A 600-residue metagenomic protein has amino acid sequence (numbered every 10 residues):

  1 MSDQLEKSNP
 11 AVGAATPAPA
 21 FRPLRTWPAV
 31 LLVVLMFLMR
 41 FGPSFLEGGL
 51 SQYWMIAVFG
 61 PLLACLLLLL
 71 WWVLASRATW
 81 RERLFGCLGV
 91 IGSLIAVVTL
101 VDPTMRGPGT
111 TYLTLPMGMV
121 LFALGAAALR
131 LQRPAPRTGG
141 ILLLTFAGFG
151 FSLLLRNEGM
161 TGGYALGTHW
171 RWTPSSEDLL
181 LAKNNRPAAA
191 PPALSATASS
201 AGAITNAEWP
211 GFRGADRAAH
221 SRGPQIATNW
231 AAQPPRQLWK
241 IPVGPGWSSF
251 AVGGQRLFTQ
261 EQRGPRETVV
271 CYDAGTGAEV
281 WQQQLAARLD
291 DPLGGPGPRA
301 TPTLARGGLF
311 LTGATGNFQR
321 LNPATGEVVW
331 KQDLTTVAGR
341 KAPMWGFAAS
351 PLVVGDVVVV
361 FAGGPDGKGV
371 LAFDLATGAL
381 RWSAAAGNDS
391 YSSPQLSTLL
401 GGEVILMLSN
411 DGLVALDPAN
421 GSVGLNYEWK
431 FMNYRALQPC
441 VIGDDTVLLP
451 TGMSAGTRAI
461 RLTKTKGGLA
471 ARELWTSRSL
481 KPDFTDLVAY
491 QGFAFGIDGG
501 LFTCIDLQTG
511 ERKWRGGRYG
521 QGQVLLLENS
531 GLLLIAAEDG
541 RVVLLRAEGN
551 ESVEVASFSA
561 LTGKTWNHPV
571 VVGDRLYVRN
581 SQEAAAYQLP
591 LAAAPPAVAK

Functional and structural regions predicted by a protein language model:
T16-L31: N-terminal membrane topogenic signal
F37-L131: Membrane-embedded alpha-helical segments of integral membrane proteins
R133-G159: Internal/C-terminal transmembrane anchor helices
R171-P242, T268-V270, G275-D291, E327-R340 (+6 more regions): Aromatic (tryptophan-biased) beta-strands that constitute blades/sheets of beta-rich domains
A232-Q233, L238-G253, R266, Q282-T303 (+9 more regions): Extracytoplasmic beta-rich repeat domains
G254-Q255, R306-G307, G355-D356, G402-E403 (+4 more regions): Short coil/turn segments that connect the beta-strands within blades of beta-propeller domains
A455-T457, S477-G549: Loop/turn-rich, solvent-exposed surfaces of beta-rich toroidal or solenoidal domains
G540-R541, K564-K600: Blade-level signature of beta-propeller repeat domains, shared across WD40, Kelch, NHL, RCC1 and BNR/Asp-box propellers
